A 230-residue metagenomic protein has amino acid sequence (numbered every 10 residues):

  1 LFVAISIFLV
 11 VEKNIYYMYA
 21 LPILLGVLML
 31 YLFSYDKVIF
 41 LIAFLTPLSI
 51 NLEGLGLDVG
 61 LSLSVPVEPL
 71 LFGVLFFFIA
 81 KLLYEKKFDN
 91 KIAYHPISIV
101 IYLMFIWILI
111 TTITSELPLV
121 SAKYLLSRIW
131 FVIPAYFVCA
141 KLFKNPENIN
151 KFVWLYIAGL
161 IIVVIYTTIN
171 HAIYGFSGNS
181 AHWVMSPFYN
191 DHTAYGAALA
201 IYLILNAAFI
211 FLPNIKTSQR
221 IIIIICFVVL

Functional and structural regions predicted by a protein language model:
L1-L109, K144-N150, W154, F209-I222: Transmembrane signal-anchor hairpin modules in multi-pass inner-membrane enzymes, especially those that act on
F2-I5, L24-L28, Y102-I113, P134 (+2 more regions): Alpha-helical transmembrane segments of multi-pass inner-membrane proteins
V10-V11, D58, T114-K123: Membrane-interface helix caps and helix-loop-helix hairpins in membrane proteins
K37-I39, L119-K123, H192: Short alpha-helical transmembrane interface motifs in multi-pass membrane proteins
L57, L61, W183-Y195: Short aromatic-rich membrane-water interface segments that cap or initiate transmembrane helices in multi-pass membrane
P66-G73, P96-I108, P118-K141, L160 (+1 more regions): Aromatic-anchored transmembrane helix interface
K86-N90, E116-V120, K144, A172-N179 (+1 more regions): Transmembrane helix-loop junctions in multipass membrane proteins, especially transporters and channels
